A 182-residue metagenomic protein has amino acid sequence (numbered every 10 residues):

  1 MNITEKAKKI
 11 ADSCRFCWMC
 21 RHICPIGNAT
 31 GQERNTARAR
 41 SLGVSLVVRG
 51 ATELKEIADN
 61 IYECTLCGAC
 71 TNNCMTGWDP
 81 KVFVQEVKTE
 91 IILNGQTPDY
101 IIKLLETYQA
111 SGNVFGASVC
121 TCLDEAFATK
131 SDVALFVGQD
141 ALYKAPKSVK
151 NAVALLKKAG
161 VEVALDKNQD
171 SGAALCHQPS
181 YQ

Functional and structural regions predicted by a protein language model:
M1-K9, M19-H22, I26: N-terminal structured subdomain of primase-like DNA metabolism proteins
N2-T4, K8-A11, S41-Q182: Iron-sulfur-cluster electron-transfer modules
F16-V44: A broadly conserved sequence feature marking short terminus-proximal activation segments in nucleic acid-centric
